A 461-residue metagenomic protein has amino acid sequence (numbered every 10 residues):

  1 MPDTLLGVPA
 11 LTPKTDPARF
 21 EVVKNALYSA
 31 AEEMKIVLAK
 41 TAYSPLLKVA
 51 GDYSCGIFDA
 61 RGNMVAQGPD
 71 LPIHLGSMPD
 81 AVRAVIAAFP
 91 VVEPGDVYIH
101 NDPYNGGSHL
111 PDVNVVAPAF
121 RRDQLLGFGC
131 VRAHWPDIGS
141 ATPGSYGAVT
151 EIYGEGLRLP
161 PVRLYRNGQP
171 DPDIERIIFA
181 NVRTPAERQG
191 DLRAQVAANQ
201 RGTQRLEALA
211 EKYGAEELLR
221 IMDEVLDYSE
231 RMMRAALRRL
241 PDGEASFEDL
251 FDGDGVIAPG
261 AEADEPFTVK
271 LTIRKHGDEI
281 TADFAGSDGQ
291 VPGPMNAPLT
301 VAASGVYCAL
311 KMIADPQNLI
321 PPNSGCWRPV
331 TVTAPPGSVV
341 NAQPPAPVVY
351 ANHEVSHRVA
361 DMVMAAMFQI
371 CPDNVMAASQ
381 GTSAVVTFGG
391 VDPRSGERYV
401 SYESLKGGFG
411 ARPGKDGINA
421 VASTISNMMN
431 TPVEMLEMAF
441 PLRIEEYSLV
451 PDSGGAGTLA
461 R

Functional and structural regions predicted by a protein language model:
P2-P94, I99-R461: Glycine/proline-enriched, intrinsically flexible loops and inter-domain linkers
